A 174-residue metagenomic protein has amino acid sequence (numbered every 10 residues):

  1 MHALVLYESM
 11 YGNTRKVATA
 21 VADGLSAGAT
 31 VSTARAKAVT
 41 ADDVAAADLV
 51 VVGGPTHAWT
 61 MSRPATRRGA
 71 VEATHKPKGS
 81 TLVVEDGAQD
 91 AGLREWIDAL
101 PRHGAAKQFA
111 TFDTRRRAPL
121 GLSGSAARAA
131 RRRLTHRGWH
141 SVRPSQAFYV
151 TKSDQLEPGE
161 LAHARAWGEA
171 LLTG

Functional and structural regions predicted by a protein language model:
M1-G28: N-terminal beta1-alpha1 ligand-phosphate binding loop
H2, T30, Q108, H140: Residues at the starts of beta-strands that form the adenosine-phosphate
Y11, R115-G121, Y149-K152: Short histidine/acidic/glycine/proline-rich micro-motifs that form metal- and phosphate-coordinating active-site loops
T19, D23, A27, D98 (+3 more regions): Short, well-ordered alpha-helices that flank and scaffold nucleotide-derived cofactor binding pockets
G28-K37: Short gly/ser/thr-rich secondary-structure transition/capping motifs
A36-R137: Helix-loop-strand module that forms the ligand-binding subsite of alpha/beta enzymes
T135-G174: Glycine-rich phosphate/pyrophosphate-binding loop and the adjoining helix
